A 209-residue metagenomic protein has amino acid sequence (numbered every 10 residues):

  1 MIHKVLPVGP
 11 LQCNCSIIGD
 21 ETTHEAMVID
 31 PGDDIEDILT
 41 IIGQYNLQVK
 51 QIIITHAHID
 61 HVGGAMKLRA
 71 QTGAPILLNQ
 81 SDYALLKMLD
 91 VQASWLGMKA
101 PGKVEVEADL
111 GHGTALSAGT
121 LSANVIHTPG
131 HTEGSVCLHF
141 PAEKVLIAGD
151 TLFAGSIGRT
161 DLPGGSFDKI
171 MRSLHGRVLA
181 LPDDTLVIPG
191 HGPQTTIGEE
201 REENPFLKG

Functional and structural regions predicted by a protein language model:
M1-Y45, C137-G149: Conserved beta-strand hairpin/beta-sheet module of binuclear metal-dependent hydrolase folds, prominently
L6-V8, E105-E107, H127-P129: Short Gly/Pro-enriched turn/cap motifs at secondary-structure boundaries
C13-S16, I38-I41, V62-G63, G111-H112 (+2 more regions): A generic local structural motif
T22-T23, D33, I59, D82 (+4 more regions): Short, glycine/acidic-enriched loop or turn micro-motifs at the edges of active sites
V28-I29, K50-A57, I76-N79, H127-G130 (+2 more regions): Active-site neighborhood of phospho(di)ester-bond hydrolases with catalytic His/Asp-centered motifs
D33-S117, L121, E202-F206: Active-site HxH/HxHxD metal-binding segment of metal-dependent hydrolases
V91-W95, A115, L121-G209: Metallo-beta-lactamase
